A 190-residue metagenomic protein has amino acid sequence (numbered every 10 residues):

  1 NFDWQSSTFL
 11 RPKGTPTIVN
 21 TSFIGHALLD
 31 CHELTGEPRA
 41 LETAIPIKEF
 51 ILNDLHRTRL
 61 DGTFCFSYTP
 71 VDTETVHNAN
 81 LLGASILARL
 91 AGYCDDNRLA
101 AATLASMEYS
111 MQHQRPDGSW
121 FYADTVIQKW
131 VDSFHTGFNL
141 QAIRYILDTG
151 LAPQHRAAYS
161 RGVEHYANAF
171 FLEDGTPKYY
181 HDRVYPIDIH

Functional and structural regions predicted by a protein language model:
N1-H190: Glycan-recognition and catalytic cores of secretory/periplasmic carbohydrate-active enzymes
